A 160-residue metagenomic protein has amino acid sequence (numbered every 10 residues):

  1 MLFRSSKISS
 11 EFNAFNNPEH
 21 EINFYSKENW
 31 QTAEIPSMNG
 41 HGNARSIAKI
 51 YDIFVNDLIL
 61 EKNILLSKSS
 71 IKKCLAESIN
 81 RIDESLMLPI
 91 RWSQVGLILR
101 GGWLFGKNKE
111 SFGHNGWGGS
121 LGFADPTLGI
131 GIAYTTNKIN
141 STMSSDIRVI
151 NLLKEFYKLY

Functional and structural regions predicted by a protein language model:
M1-Y160: Catalytic loop of the DD-peptidase/beta-lactamase superfamily, centered on the K-T-G motif and neighboring
